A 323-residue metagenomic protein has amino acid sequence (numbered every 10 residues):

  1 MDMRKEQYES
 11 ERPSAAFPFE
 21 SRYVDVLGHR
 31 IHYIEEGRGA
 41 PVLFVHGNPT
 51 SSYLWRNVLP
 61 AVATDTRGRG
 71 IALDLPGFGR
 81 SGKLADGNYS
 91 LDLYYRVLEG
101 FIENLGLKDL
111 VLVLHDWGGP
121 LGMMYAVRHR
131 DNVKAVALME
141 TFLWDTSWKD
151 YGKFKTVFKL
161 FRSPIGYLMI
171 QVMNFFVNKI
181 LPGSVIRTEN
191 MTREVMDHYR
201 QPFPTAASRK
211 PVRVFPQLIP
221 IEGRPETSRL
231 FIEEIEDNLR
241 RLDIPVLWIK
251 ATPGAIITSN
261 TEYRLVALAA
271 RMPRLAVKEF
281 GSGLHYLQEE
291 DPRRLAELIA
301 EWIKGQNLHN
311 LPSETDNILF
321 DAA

Functional and structural regions predicted by a protein language model:
D2-Y23, H29-Y33, P41, L54 (+6 more regions): Flexible "cap/lid" subdomain of the alpha/beta-hydrolase fold that forms the substrate-access gate
A40-H46: Short beta-strand element of the alpha/beta-hydrolase
G47, E290-D291: Active-site helix-initiating loop/hinge in glycosyltransferases
N48-L59: The serine-hydrolase catalytic nucleophile loop
N57-G68, N104: A short, Lys/Arg-enriched amphipathic alpha-helix followed by its capping loop at the start of a domain
P60, L73-P76: N-terminal cap/lid subdomain of alpha/beta-hydrolase-fold enzymes
Q306-A323: Alpha/beta-hydrolase-fold serine-hydrolase catalytic core, especially in secreted/extracellular enzymes
